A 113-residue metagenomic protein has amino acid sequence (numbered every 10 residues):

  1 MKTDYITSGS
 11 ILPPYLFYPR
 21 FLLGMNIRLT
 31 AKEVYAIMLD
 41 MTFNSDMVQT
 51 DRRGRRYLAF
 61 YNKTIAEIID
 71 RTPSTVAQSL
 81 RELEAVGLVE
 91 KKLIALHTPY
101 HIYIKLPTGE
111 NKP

Functional and structural regions predicted by a protein language model:
M1-K63: Short recognition helix of helix-turn-helix/winged-helix DNA-binding domains
F43-L106: Winged helix-turn-helix DNA-binding recognition segment
T108-P113: Short, amphipathic alpha-helical interaction segments positioned at domain boundaries
